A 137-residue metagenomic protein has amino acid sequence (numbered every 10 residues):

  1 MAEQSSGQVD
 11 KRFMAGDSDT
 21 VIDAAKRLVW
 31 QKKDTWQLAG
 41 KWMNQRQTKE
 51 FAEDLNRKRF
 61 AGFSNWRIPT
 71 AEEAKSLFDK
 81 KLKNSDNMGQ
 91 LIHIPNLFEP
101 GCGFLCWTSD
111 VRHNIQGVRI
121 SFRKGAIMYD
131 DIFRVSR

Functional and structural regions predicted by a protein language model:
M1-R67, E72-R137: Glycine-aromatic-enriched surface loops/turns that form tight recognition elements
